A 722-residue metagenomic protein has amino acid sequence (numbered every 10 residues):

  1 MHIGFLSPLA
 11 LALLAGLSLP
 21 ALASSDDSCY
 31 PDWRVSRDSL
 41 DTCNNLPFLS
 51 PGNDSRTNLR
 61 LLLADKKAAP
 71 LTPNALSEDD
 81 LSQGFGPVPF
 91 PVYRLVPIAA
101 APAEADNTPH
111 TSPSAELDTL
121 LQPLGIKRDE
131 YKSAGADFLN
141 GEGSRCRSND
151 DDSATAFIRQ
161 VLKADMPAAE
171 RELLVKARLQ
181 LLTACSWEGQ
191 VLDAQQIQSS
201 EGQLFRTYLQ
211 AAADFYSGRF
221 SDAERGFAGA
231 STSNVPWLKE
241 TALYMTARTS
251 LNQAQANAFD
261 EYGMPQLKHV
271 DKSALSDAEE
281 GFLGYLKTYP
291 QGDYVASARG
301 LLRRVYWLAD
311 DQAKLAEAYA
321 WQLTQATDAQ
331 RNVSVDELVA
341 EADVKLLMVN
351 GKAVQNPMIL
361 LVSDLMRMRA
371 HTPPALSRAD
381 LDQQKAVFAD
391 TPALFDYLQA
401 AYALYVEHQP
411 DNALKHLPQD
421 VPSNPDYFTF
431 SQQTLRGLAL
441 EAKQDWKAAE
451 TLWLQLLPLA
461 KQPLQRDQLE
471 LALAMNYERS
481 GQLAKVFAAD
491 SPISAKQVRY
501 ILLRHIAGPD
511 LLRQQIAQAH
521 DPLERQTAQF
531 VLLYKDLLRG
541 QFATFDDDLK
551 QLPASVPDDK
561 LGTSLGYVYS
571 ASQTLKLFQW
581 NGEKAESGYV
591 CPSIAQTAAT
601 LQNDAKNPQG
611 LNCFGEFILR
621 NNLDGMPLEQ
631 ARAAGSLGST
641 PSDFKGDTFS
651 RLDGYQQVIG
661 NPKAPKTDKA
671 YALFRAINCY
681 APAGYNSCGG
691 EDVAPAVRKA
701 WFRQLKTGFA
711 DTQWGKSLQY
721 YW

Functional and structural regions predicted by a protein language model:
M1-L22: Gram-negative bacterial Sec-dependent N-terminal signal peptides
L11, L22-F227, S233-W722: Alpha-helical solenoid repeat scaffolds
